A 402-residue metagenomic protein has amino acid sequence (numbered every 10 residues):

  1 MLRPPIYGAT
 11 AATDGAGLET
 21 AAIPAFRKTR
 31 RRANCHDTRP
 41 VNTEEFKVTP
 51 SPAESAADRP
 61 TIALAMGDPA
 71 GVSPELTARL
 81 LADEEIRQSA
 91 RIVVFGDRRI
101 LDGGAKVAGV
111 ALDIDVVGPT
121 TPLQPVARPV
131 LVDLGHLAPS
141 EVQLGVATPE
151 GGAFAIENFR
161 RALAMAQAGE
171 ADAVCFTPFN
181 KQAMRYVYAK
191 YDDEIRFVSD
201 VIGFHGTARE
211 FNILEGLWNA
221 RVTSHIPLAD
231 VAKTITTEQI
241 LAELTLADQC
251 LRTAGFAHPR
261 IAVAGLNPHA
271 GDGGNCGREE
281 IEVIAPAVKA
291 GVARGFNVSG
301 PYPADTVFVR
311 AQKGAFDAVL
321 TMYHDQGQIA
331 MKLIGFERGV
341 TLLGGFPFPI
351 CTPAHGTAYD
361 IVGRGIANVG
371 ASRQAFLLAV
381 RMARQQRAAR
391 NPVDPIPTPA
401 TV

Functional and structural regions predicted by a protein language model:
R3, R27-R32, R39: Basic polycationic patches enriched in arginine
T10-G15, R32: Residue-level detector of structural "landmarks"
D14, I23, R39-N42: Short, low-complexity, intrinsically disordered N-terminal modules that encode targeting/processing signals
L18-F26: Short alpha-helix boundary/capping segments
C35-I195, E238-M322, Q326-G339, F346-C351 (+2 more regions): Contiguous, glycine/small-aliphatic-enriched amphipathic segments in soluble metabolic enzymes
V201-L217, F346-D360: Short, flexible loop segments at boundaries between secondary-structure elements
N212-T234, E238-L241: Ligand-binding beta-strand-loop-alpha-helix segment within the catalytic cores of soluble metabolic enzymes
